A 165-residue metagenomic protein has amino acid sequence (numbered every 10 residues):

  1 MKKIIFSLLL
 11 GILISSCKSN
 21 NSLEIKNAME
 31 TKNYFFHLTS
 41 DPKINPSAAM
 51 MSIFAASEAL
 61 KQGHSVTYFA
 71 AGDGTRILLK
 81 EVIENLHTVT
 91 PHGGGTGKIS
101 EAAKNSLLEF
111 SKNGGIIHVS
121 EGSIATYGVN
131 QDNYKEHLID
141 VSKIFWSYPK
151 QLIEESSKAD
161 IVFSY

Functional and structural regions predicted by a protein language model:
K2-S7: Sec-dependent signal peptide recognition, specifically the positively charged N-region followed immediately by
L13-S16: C-terminal motif of bacterial Sec signal peptides marking the signal peptidase cleavage site
K18-E24: Bacterial lipoprotein signal-peptidase II cleavage site
H37-M51, L78: Short, glycine-rich nucleotide/cofactor-binding loops
A48-Q62, Y68: Histidine-anchored nucleotide/phosphate-binding helix
A56, V66-G72, I117-E121: Short internal beta-strands
F69-I83: Acidic helix-start/capping segments at beta-turn-to-alpha-helix junctions
L86-G122: A glycine-rich helix N-cap at a beta->alpha junction
